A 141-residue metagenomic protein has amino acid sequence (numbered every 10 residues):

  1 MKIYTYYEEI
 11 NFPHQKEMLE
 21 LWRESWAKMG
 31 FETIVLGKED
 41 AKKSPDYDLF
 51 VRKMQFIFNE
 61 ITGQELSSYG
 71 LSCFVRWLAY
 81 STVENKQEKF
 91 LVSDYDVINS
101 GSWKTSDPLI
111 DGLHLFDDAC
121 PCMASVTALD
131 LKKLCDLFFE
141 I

Functional and structural regions predicted by a protein language model:
M1-T62, L71-S72, T82: N-terminal anchoring/stem segment of glycosyltransferases
H14-M18, P45-D46, C120-D130, L134: Short, charged, surface-exposed secondary-structure boundary motifs
W22, G37, P45-F50, N99-S106 (+2 more regions): Terminal, low-complexity, charged helical segments
Q64-L66: Short, P/G- and charge-enriched loop/turn segments at secondary-structure junctions
S68-A124, A128-L129: GT-A fold catalytic core of metal-dependent nucleotide-sugar glycosyltransferases, centered on the diacidic
D136-I141: Catalytic core and acceptor-binding pocket of nucleotide-sugar-dependent glycosyltransferases
